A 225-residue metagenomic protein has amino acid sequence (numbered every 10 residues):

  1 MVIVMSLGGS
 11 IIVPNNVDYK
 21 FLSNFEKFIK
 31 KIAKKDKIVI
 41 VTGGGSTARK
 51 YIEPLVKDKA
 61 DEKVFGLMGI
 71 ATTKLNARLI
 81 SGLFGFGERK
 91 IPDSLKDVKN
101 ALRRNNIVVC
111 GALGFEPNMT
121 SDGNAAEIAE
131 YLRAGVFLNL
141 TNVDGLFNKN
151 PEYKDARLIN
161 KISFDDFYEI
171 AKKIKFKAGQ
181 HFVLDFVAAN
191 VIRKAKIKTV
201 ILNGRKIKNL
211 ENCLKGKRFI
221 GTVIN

Functional and structural regions predicted by a protein language model:
M1-N225: C-terminal catalytic "cap/lid" subdomain
